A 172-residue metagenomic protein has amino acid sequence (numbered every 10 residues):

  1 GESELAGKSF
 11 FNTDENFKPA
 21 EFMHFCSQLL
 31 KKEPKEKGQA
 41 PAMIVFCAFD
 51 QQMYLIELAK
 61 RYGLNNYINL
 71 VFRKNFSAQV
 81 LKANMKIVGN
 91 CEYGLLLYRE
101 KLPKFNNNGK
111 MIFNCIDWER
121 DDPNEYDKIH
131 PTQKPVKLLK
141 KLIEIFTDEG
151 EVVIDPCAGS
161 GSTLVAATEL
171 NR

Functional and structural regions predicted by a protein language model:
G1-L170: Core catalytic lobe of class I
